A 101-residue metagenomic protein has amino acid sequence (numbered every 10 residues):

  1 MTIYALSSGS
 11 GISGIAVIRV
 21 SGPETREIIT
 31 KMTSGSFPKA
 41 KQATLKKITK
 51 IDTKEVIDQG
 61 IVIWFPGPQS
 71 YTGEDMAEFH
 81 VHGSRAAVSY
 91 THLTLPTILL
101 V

Functional and structural regions predicted by a protein language model:
M1-L95: A glycine-rich (often HGG/GG-containing) alpha/beta subdomain
T97-V101: N-terminal low-complexity segments that are often proline-rich with Ser/Thr-Pro
